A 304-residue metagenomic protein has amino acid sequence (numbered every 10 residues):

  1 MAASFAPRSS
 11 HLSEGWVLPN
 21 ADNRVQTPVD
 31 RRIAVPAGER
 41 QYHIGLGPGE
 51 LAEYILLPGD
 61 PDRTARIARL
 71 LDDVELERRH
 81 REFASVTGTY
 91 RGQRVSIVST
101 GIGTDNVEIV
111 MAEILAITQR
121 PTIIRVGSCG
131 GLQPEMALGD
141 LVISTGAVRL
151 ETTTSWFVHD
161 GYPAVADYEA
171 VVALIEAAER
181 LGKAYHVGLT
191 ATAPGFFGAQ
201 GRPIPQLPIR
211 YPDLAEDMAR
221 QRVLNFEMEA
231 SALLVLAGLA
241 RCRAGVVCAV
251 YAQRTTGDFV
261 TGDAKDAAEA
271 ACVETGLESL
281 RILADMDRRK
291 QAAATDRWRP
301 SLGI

Functional and structural regions predicted by a protein language model:
M1-D22: N-terminal amphipathic/basic-hydrophobic helices that include classical n-h-c signal peptides and signal-anchor
W16-A173, A177: Metabolite-binding pocket within alpha/beta catalytic cores that recognizes anionic/polar moieties
L56-L57, P61-T64, T100-V107, P163 (+7 more regions): Generic structural signal for well-ordered, non-membrane alpha-helical segments in soluble metabolic enzymes
V74-R79, G182-L189, L283-W298: Flexible, glycine/charged-enriched surface loops at secondary-structure junctions
V165-R222: Active-site rim beta-loop-alpha module in soluble metabolic enzymes
A173-L181, L236, T275-L283: Generic non-transmembrane alpha-helical segments
S231-K265: Zn-dependent metallopeptidase/amidohydrolase metal-coordination segment
R254-I304: His/Asp/Glu-rich mid-to-C-terminal helical/loop segments that flank catalytic regions of hydrolases
